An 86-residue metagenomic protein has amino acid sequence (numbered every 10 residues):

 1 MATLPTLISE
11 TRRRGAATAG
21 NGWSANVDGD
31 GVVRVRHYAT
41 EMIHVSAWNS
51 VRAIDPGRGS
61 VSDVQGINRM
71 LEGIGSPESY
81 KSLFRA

Functional and structural regions predicted by a protein language model:
M1-A86: Terminal leader/tail segments of proteins
